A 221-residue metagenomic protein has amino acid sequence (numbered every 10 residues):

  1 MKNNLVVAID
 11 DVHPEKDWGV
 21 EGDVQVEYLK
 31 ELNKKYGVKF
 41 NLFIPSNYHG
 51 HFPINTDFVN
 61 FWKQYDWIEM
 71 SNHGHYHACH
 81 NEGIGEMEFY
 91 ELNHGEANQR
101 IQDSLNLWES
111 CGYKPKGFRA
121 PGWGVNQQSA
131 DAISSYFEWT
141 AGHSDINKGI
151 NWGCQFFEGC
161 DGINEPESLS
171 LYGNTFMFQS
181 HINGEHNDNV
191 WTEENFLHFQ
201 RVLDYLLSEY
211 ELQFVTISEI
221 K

Functional and structural regions predicted by a protein language model:
M1-W67, E211: Active-site beta->alpha N-cap acidic-glycine motif
K2-N4, K35-N41, Y65-E69, C111-K116 (+3 more regions): Loop/turn elements at helix/coil->beta-strand transitions in domains of secreted/extracellular proteins
G19-L29, P53-D57, H94-Q102, G162-I163 (+1 more regions): Well-ordered, non-membrane alpha-helical segments in soluble/globular domains
V26, N126-A130: Short, well-ordered alpha-helical microsegments
K34-G37, G50, E138-G142, I182-K221: C-terminal domain-boundary segment and adjacent tail
V38-Q127, S180-H186: Metal-dependent polysaccharide deacetylase catalytic core of the NodB/CE4 family, i.e., the active-site-bearing domain
A130-I163: His/Asp/Glu-enriched short active-site or ligand-binding loop at hydrolase and phosphoryl-transfer sites
N151-Y172, Q179-N189: A conserved mid-domain beta-alpha-beta active-site/ligand-binding segment of alpha/beta enzyme cores
